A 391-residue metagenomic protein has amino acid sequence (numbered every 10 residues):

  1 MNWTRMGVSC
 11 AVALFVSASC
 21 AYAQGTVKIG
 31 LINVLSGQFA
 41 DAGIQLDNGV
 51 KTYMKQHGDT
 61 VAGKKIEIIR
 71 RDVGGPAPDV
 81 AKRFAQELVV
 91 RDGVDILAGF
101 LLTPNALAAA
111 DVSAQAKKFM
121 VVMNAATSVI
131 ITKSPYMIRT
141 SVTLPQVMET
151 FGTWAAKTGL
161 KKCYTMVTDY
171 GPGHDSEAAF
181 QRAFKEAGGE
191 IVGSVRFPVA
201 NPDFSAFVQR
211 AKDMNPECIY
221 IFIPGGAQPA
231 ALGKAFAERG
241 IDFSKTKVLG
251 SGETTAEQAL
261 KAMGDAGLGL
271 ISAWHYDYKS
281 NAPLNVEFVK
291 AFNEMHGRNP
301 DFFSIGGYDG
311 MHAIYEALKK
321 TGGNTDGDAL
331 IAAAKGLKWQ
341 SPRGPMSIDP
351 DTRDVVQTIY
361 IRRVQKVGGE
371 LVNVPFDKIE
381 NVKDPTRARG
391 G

Functional and structural regions predicted by a protein language model:
G7-S19: Bacterial N-terminal signal peptides
V27, K335-G391: Solvent-exposed, acidic/polar segments of extracytosolic/periplasmic ligand-binding ectodomains
G30-Y53, R71-D79, L101-P104, M166-H174 (+2 more regions): Extracytoplasmic "Venus flytrap"
D41-L46, Q56, T60-I131, T140 (+2 more regions): Beta-alpha junction/loop-to-helix N-cap segments that form part of ligand/metal-binding clefts
G74, R83, T127-V129, P135-R239 (+1 more regions): Extracellular/periplasmic Venus flytrap/periplasmic-binding protein
G74, V121, S128, V199-A200 (+2 more regions): Venus flytrap/periplasmic-binding-protein-like
L88-L101, V121-M123, Y164-V167, N215-G225 (+3 more regions): Periplasmic-binding protein-like
G233-Y308, K319-T321, T325, Q365-G368 (+1 more regions): Extracellular/periplasmic periplasmic-binding protein-like sensory domains
